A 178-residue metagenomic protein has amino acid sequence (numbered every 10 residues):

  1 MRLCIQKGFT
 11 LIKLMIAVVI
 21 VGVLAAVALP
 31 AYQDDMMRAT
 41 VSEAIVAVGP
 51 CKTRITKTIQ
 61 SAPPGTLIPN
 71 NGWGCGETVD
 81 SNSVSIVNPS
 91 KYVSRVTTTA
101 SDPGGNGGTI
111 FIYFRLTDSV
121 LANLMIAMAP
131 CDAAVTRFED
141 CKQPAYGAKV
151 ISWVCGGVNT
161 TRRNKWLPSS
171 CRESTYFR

Functional and structural regions predicted by a protein language model:
M1-C51: N-terminal single-pass transmembrane signal-anchor helix
K13-G22, R54-K57, F114, V120 (+1 more regions): Generic hydrophobic/packing signal
D34-T66, G72-D80: Membrane-proximal N-terminal amphipathic helix
Q60-R178: Periplasmic/extracellular, small/polar-rich flexible segments of pilin-like filament-forming proteins
